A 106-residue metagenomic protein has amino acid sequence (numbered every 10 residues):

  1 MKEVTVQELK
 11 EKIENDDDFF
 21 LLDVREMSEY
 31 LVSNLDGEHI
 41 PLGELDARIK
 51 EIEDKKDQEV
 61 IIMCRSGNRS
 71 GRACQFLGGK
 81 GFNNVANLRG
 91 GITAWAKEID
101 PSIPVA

Functional and structural regions predicted by a protein language model:
M1-F20, V24-E59, R69-A106: Rhodanese-like catalytic fold shared by cysteine-dependent sulfurtransferases and DSP/PTP-type phosphatases
M63: Short, surface-exposed ligand- or partner-binding patches at beta-edge/loop junctions that are enriched in aromatics
